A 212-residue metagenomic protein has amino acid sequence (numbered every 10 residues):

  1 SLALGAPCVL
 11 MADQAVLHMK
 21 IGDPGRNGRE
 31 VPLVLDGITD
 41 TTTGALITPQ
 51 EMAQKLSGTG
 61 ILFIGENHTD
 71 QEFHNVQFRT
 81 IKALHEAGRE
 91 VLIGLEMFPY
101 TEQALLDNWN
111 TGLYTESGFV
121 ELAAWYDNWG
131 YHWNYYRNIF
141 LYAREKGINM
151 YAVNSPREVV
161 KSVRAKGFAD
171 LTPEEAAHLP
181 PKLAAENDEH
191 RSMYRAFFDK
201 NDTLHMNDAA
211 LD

Functional and structural regions predicted by a protein language model:
S1-L2: N-terminal export leaders
C8-T59: N- or domain-start disorder-to-order transition segments that initiate the globular core
P32-L35, L56-G65, G118-A124: Acidic/histidine-rich, surface-exposed loop or edge segments in extracytoplasmic proteins
T42, F63-D70, W125-G130, L211-D212: Second-shell loop/turn segments in exported
G44-E86: Zymogen propeptides
G65-N67, L95-F98, V153-P156: Active-site-proximal beta-strand/loop segments in catalytic clefts of secreted hydrolases
T69-G94, Y100-T111: Membrane-embedded segments
L92, A104-D212: A substrate-binding/cap region within the structured catalytic cores of diverse enzymes
